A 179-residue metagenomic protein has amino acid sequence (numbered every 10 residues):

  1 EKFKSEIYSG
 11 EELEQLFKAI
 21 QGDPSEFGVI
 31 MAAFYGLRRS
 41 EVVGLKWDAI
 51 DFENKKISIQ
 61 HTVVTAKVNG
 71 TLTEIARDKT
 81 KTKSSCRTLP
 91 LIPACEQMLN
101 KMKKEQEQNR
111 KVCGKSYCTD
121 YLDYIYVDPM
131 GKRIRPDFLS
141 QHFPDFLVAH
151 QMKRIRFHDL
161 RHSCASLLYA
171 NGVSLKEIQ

Functional and structural regions predicted by a protein language model:
E1, R77-K81, Y126: Short clusters of hydrophobic/aromatic residues that line enzyme substrate/ligand-binding pockets
E1-L45, F52-E53, S84-C86, A94 (+2 more regions): Basic, Lys/Arg- and aromatic-enriched nucleic-acid-binding interface segment
K4-S5, W47, Q60, L72 (+3 more regions): Generic secondary-structure boundary/loop-capping signal
E11-Q15, L45-Q108, G114-K115: Conserved tyrosine-mediated DNA breakage-rejoining catalytic core shared by Y-recombinases
E14-S25, Y35, L89, E105-K115 (+1 more regions): Short, basic (Lys/Arg/His-rich) helix/loop patches that form interaction surfaces in the mid-to-C-terminal regions
I30, Q97, Q141, D145: Surface-exposed charge patches
R38, A66-K67, I134: Flexible loop/turn segments at secondary-structure boundaries
E41, K56, E177: Residues in the helix-turn-helix
